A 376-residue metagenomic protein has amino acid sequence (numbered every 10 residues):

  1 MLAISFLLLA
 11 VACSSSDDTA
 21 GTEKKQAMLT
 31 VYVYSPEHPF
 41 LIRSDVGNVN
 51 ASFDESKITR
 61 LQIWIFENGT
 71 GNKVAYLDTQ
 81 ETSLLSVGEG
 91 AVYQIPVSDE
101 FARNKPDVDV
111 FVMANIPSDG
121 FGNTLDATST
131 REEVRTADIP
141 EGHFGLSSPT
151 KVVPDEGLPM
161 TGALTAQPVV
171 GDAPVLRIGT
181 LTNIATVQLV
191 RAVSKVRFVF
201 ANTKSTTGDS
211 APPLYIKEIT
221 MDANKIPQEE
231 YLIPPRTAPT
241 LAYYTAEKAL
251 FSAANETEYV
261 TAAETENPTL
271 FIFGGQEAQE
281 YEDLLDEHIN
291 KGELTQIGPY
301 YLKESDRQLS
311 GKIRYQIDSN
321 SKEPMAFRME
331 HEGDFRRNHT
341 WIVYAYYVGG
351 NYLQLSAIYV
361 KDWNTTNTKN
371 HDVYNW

Functional and structural regions predicted by a protein language model:
M1-I4: Sec-dependent signal peptide recognition, specifically the positively charged N-region followed immediately by
L9-A12: C-terminal motif of bacterial Sec signal peptides marking the signal peptidase cleavage site
S14-D18: Bacterial signal peptide processing site
G21, S52, A185-R191, D209: Short, solvent-exposed beta-strand/turn "edge" segments of beta-rich domains on protein surfaces
A27-S35, V196-N202: A short, amphipathic beta-strand motif
N50-R131, K195-V199, K204-H339, T365 (+1 more regions): Tryptophan-paired
T82-L85, G120-N183, N320-W341: Structured interaction patches on ligand/partner-binding surfaces of diverse proteins
D138-T203, Y347-W376: Compositionally biased low-complexity segments at domain edges in trafficked proteins and select soluble regulators
